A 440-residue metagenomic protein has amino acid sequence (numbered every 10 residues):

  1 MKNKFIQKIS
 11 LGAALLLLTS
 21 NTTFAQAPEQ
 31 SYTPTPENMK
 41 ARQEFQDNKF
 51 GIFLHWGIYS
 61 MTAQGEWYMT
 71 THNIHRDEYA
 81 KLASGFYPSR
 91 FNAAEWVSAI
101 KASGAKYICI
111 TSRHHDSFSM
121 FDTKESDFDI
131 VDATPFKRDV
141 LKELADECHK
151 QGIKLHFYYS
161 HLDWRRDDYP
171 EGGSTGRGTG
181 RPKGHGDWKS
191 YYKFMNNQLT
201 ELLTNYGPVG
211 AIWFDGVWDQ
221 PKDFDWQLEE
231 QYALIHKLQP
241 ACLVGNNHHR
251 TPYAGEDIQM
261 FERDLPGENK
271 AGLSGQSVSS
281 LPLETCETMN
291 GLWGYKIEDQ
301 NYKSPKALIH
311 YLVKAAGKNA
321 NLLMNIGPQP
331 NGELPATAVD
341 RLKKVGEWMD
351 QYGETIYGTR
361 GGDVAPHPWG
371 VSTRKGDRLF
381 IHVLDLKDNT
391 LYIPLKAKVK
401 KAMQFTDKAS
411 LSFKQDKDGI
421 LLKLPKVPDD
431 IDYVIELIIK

Functional and structural regions predicted by a protein language model:
M1-A27: Bacterial Sec-dependent N-terminal signal peptides
Q26-K440: Mature catalytic domains of secreted/periplasmic carbohydrate-active enzymes
